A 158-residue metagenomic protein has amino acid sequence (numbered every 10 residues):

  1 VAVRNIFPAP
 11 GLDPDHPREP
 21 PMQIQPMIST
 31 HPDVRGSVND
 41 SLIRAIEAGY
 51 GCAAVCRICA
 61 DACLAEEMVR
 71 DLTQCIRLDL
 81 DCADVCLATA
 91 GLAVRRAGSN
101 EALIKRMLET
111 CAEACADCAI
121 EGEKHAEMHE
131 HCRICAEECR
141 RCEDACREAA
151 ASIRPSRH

Functional and structural regions predicted by a protein language model:
V1-P21: Short, Lys/Arg-enriched N-terminal segments with co-localized hydrophobic residues within the first ~10-30 amino acids
P21-H158: Amphipathic alpha-helical hairpins
